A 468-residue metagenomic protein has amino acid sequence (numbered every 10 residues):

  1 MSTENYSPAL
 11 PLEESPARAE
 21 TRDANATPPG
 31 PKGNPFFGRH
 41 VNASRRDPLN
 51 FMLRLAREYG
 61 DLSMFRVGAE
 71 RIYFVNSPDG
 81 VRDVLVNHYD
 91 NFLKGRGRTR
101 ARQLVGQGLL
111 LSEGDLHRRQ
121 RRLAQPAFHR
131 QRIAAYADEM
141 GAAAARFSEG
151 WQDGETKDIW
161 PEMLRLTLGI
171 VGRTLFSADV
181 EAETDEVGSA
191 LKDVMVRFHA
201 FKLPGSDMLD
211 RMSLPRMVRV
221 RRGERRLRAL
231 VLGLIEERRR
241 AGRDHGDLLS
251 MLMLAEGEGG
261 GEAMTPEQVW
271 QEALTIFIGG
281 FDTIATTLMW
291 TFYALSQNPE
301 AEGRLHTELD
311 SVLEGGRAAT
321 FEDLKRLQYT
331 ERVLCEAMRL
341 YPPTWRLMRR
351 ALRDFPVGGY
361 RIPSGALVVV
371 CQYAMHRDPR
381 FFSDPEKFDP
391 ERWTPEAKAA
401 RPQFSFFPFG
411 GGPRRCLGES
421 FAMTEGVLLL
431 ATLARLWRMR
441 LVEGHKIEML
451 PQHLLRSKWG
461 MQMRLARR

Functional and structural regions predicted by a protein language model:
S2-P28, L93-A101, S112, L116 (+3 more regions): Cytochrome P450 heme-thiolate monooxygenase catalytic core
R39-G60, A229, G233, R317-G358 (+1 more regions): Conserved cytochrome P450 K-helix E-x-x-R motif and the immediately C-terminal K′/meander segment
P78-D79, Y373: Alpha-helix/helix-capping structural signal
R82-A101, F382-S383: Cytochrome P450 catalytic domain signature, combining two hallmark sequence patches
T283-E308, S420-R435: Cytochrome P450 catalytic-core helices
V370-A397: Conserved cytochrome P450 K-helix/beta-meander segment immediately N-terminal to the heme-binding cysteine loop
